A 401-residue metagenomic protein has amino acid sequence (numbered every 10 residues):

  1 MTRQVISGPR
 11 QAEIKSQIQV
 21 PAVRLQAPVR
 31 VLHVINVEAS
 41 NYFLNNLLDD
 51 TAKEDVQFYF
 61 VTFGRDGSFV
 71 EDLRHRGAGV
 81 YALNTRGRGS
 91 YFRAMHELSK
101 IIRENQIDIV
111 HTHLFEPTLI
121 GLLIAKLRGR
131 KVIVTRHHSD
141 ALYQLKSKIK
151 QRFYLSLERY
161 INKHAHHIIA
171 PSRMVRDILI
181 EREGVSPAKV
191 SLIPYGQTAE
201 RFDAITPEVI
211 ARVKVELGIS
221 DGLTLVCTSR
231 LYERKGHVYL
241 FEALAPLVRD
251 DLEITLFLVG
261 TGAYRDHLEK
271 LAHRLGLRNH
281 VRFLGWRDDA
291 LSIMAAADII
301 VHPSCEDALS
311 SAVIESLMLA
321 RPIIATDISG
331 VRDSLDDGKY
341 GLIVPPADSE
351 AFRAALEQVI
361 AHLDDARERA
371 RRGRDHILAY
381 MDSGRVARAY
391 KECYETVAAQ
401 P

Functional and structural regions predicted by a protein language model:
E13-Q17, D203-I219: A short helix/loop element that forms part of the nucleotide-sugar donor recognition site in Leloir-type
N41-D49, L223-P246, L252, A263-E269 (+2 more regions): A conserved mid-protein helix/loop that constitutes part of the nucleotide-sugar donor-binding site
T62, P322-A325, L335: Short hydrophobic beta-strand element within catalytic cores of glycosyltransferases and related nucleotide-activated
T112-T118, R136-H137: Short His-centered aromatic/hydrophobic patch
H164-K189, Q197-R201: A short, active-site helix/loop in glycosyltransferases that binds the activated sugar's phosphate group
W286, C305: Aromatic "clamp/platform" in nucleotide-sugar-dependent glycosyltransferases that forms part of the donor/acceptor
D337-G338, L342-E350, Q358-D364: Conserved acidic donor-binding segment of nucleotide-sugar-dependent glycosyltransferases
Q358, D365-Y380, V386-E392: A short, well-ordered alpha-helix in the C-terminal region of glycosyltransferases
